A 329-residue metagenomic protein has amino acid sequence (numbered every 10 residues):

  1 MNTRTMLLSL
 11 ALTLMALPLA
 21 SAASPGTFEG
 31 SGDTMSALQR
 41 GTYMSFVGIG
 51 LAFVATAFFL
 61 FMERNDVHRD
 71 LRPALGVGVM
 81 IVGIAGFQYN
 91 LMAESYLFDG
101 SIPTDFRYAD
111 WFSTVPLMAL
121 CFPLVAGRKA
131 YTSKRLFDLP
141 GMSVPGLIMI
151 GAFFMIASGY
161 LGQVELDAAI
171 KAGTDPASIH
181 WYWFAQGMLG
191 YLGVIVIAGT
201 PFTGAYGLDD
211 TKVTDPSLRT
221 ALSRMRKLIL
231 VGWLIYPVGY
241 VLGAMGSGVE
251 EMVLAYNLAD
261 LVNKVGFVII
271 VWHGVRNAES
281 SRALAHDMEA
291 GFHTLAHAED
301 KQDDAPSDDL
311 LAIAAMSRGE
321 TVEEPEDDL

Functional and structural regions predicted by a protein language model:
M1-A23: N-terminal secretory/membrane targeting signals
S24-F53: Hydrophobic transmembrane alpha-helical segments in integral membrane proteins
M44-V47, D167-P201: Extracellular-loop-to-transmembrane junctions of the mid-late helices
V54-L60, C121, A157-S158, G190-P216 (+1 more regions): Alpha-helical transmembrane segments in multipass membrane proteins, preferentially the mid-helix core
A57-E63, Y89-D99, Y108-I148, F153-D167: Internal transmembrane alpha-helix with an interfacial aromatic "cap," most often the third helix
G76-S95: A generic, lipid-embedded transmembrane alpha helix
P176-G187, F202-V231: Membrane-helix boundary/juxtamembrane motif in polytopic membrane proteins
V196-G204, S223-T321: C-terminal transmembrane-bundle signature of multipass membrane proteins, characterized by strong activation on
